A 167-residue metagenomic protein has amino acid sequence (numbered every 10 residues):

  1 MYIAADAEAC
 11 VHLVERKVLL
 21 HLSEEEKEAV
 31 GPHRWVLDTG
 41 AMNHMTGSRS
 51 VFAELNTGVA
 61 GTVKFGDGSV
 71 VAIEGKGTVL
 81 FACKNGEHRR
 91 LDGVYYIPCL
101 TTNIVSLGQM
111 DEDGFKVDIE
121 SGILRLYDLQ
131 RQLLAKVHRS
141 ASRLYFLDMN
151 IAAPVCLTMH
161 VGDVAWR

Functional and structural regions predicted by a protein language model:
D6-E25, V30-R34, A141-R167: Short, conserved interaction/coordination micro-motifs, predominantly in nucleic-acid/chromatin-associated proteins
V14-K64, R90-S106, Y145: Aspartyl protease active-site motif detector
M42, G68, G77: Gly/Ser/Thr-rich beta-alpha loop segments that engage phosphate groups in nucleotides
H44-M45, A72-E74: Short active-site-adjacent helix-start/loop capping segments
K64-F65, I119: General beta-strand structural signal in soluble alpha/beta enzymes
D67-G68, N85: Acidic/polar residues in short coil/turn loops that connect beta-strands within repeat-based beta-sheet scaffolds
I73-K76, L80-R167: Aspartic protease core domain of the pepsin/retropepsin superfamily
